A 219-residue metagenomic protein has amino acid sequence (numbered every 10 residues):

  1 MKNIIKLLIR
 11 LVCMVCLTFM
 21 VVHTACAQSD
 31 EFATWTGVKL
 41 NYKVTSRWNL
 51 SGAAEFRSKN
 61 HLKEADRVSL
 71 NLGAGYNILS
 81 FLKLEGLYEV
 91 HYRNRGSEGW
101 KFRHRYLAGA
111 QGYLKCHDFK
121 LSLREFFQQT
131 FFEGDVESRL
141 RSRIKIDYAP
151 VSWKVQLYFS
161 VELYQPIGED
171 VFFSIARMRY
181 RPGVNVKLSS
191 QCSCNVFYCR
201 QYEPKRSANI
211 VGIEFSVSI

Functional and structural regions predicted by a protein language model:
M1-F32, I219: Bacterial Sec-dependent N-terminal signal peptides
C26-S29, S58-K63, R95-K101, Q129-D135 (+2 more regions): Outer-membrane beta-barrel domain signature
Q28-L79, K83-E85, N94: Start-of-domain marker
F32-T34, D66-V68, F102-Y106, V136-L140 (+2 more regions): Residues that define the transmembrane beta-barrel architecture of outer-membrane proteins
V38-Y42, L72-Y76, A108-G112, S142-Y148 (+2 more regions): Residues on the lipid-exposed face of transmembrane beta-strands in outer-membrane beta-barrel proteins
R47-G52, F81-G86, H117-L121, S152-L157 (+1 more regions): Repeated loop/turn-to-beta-strand initiation elements of outer-membrane beta-barrel proteins
A54-N60, Y88-N94, L114-C116, F127-F131 (+4 more regions): Transmembrane beta-strands of outer-membrane beta-barrel pores
F159, D170-V171, I175-I219: Predominantly the C-terminal beta-signal and adjacent terminal strand-loop region of outer-membrane beta-barrel
